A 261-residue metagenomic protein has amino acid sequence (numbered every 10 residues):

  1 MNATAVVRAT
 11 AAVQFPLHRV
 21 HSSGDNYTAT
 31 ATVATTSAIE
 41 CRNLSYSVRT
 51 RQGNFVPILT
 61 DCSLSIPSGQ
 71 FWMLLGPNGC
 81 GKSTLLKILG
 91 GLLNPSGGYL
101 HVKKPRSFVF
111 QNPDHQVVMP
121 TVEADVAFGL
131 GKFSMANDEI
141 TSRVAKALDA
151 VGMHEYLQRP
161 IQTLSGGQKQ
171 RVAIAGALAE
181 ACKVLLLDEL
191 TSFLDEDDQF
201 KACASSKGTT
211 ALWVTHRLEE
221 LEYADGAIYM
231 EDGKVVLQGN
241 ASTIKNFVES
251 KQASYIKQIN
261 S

Functional and structural regions predicted by a protein language model:
L17-D61, N137: A short, flexible loop at the N-terminus of ABC-type nucleotide-binding domains that lies
L75-P77: The feature captures the beta-strand-to-loop junction immediately N-terminal to the Walker
G90: Helix-to-loop junction immediately C-terminal to a conserved catalytic motif
D138-Y156: Conserved ABC ATPase "signature" region
P160-L164, Q168: Conserved ABC ATPase signature
L185-E189: Catalytic Walker B motif of ABC-type/P-loop ATPase nucleotide-binding domains
K234-Q258: Conserved beta-strand-loop-alpha-helix hinge in the C-terminal portion of ABC ATPase nucleotide-binding domains
